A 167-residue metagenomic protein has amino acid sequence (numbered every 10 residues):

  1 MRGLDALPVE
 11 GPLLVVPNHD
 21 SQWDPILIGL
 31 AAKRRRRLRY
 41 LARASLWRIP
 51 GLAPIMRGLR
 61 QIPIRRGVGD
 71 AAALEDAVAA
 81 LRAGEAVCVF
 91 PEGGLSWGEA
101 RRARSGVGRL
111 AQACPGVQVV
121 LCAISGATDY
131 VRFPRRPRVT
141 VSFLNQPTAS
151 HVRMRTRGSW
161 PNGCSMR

Functional and structural regions predicted by a protein language model:
M1, R48-L59, V131-R138: Alpha-helical membrane-targeting segments
M1, Y40, I55-M56, V119 (+1 more regions): Structural signal for hydrophobic
M1-G11: A short, well-structured juxtamembrane/interface segment
M1-G3, L27, I62, A77-A83: Structured catalytic/translocation cores of nucleotide/phosphate-coupled proteins
D5, A44, R65, A123 (+1 more regions): Residues at the C-termini of beta-strands that transition into short coil/loop
A6-P8, K33, A80, Q112: Generic structural signal for beta-strand residues in well-ordered domains
V9-V68: Catalytic core of membrane glycerolipid acyltransferases/transacylases, capturing the structured, soluble-facing
A71-R167: Non-catalytic C-terminal accessory region of glycerolipid acyltransferases and related lyso-lipid remodeling enzymes
